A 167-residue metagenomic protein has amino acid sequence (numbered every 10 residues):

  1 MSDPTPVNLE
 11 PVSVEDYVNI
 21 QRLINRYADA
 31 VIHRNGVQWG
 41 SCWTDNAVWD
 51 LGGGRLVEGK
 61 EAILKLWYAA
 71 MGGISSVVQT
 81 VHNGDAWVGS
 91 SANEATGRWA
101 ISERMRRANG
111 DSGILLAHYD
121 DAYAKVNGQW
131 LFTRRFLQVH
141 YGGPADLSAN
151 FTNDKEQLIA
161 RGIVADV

Functional and structural regions predicted by a protein language model:
M1-H33, V37-S41, D45: Short, low-complexity N-terminal intrinsically disordered segments enriched in polar/charged residues
S2, E94-T96, H118-A149: Short beta-strand edge/turn micro-motifs at domain boundaries
E10, V14, G54-V57, G110: Charge-dense, low-complexity intrinsically disordered segments
V31, W43, I101-E103, F136-V139: Short beta-strand segments enriched in hydrophobic/aromatic residues within well-folded beta-rich domains
G36-I101: A solvent-exposed, acidic/Ser-Thr-rich amphipathic alpha-helical stretch
Q79-V81, I114-Y119: Short, surface-exposed coil-to-beta transition loops
E103-G113, G142-G143: Short, cysteine-centered beta-strand-loop-beta hairpins and adjacent loop/turn segments enriched in charged/polar
G143-V167: Acidic/histidine-enriched, glycine/proline-rich intrinsically disordered or flexible terminal extensions
